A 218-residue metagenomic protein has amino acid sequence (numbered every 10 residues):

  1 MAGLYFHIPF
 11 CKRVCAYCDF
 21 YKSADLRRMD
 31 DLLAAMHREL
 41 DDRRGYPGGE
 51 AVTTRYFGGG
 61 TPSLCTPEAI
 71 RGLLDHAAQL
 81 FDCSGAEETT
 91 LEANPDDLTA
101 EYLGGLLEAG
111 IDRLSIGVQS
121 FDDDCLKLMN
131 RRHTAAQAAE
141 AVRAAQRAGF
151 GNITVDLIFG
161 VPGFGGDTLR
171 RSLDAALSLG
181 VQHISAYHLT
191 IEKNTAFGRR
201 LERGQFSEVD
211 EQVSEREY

Functional and structural regions predicted by a protein language model:
M1-L4: Extreme N-terminal starter segment of soluble prokaryotic enzymes
H7-F20: Local cysteine-cluster metal-coordination motifs and their immediate loop/turn environment, predominantly Fe-S cluster
K22-Y46, E50-Y218: Conserved non-cysteine loop/helix-boundary elements of the Radical SAM core domain that shape
